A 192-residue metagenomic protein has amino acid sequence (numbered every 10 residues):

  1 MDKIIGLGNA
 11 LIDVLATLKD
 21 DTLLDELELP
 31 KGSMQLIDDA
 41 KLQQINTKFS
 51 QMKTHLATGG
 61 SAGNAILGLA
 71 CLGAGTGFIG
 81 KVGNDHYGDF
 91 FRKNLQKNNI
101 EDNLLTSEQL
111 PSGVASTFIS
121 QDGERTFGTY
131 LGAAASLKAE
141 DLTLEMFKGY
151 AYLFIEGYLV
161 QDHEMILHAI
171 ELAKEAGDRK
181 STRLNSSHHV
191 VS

Functional and structural regions predicted by a protein language model:
M1-G77: Glycine-rich phosphate/adenosyl-contacting loop at the front of the ribokinase-like
M1-K31, T54, D89-L110, V114 (+1 more regions): Ribokinase/PfkB-type carbohydrate-kinase core domain
L56-G60, D85-F90: Glycine-rich anion/phosphate-binding loops
T76, D85, D162-H163: Short, structured coil/loop segments at alpha-helix boundaries
V82-N84, Y158: Residue-level signal for short, function-critical loop segments
V190-V191: Acidic, Ala/Val/Gly-enriched low-complexity intrinsically disordered segments
